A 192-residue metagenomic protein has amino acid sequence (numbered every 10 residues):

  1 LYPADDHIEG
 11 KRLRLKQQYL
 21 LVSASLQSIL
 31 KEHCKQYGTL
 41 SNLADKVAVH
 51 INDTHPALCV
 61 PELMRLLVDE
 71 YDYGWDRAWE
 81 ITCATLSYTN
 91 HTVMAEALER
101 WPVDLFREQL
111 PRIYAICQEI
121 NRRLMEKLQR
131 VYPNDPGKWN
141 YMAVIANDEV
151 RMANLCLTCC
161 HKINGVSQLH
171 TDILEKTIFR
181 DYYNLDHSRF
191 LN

Functional and structural regions predicted by a protein language model:
L1-N192: Catalytic cores of carbohydrate-active enzymes across secretory and cytosolic contexts
